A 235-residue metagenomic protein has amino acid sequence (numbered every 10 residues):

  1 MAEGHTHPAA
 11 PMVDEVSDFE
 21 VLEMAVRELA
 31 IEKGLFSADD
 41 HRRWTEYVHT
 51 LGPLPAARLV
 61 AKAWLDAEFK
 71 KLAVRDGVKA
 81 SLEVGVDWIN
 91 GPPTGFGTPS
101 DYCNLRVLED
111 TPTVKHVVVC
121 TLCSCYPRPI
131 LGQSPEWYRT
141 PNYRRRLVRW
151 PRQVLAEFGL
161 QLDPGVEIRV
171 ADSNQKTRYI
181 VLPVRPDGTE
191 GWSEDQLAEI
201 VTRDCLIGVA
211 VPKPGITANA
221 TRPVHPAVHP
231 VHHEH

Functional and structural regions predicted by a protein language model:
A2-H235: Terminal, compositionally biased segments used for targeting/anchoring and flexible tails
